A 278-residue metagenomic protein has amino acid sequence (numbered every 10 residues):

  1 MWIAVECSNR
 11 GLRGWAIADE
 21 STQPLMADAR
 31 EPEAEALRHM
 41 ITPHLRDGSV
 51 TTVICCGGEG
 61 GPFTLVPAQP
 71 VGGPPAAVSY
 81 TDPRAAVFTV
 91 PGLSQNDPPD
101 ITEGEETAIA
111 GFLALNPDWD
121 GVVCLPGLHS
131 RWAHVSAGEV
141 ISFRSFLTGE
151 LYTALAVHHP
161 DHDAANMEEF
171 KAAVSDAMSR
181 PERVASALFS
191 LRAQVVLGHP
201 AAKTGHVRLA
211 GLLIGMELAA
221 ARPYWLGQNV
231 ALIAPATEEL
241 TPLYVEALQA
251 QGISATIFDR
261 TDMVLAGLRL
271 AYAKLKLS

Functional and structural regions predicted by a protein language model:
M1-M26, W119-A137: Gly/Thr-rich phosphate-binding beta-strand-loop-beta motif of the actin/hexokinase/Hsp70
G11, N229-A247: Glycine-rich phosphate-binding loops at beta-strand->alpha-helix junctions
L12, D19-F63, D161-A165: N-terminal phosphate-binding loop and adjacent alpha-helix
I41-P99: Short beta-strand-loop/turn "lid" adjacent to the catalytic site in phosphate-handling enzymes
G48-G60, G127, I214, G227-A236: Short glycine-rich phosphate-binding loop at a beta-alpha junction
G92-V122, H129-P181, A185: Glycine-rich phosphate-binding loop plus the immediately following alpha-helix
R180-A220: Adenine-nucleotide phosphate-binding core of ATP-dependent small-molecule kinases
T256-S278: Glycine-rich phosphate-binding/hydrolytic loop that grips phosphoryl groups
